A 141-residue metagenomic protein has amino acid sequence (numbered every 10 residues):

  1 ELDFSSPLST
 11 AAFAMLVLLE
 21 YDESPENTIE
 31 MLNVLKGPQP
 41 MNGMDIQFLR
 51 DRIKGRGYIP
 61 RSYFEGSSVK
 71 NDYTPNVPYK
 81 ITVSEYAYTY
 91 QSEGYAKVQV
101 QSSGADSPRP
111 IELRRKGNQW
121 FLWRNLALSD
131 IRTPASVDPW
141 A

Functional and structural regions predicted by a protein language model:
E1-E65: Core segments of small alpha/beta cavity-forming domains
A12-V17, K80, K97-Q99, P110-E112 (+1 more regions): Ordered hydrophobic segments in well-structured contexts
I29, N71-D72, L128: Amphipathic alpha-helical interaction segments
Q47-G104: Surface-exposed, charged secondary-structure patches
D106-W140: Short beta-strand edge/turn micro-motifs at domain boundaries
